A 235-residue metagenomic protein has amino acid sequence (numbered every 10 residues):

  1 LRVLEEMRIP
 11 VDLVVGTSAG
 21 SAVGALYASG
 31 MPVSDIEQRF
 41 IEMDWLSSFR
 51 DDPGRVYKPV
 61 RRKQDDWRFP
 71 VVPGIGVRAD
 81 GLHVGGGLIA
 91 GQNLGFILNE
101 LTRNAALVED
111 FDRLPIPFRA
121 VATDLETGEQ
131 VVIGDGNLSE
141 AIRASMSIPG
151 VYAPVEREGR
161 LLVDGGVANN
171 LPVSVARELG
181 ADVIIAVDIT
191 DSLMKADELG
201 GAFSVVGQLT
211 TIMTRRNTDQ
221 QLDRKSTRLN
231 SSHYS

Functional and structural regions predicted by a protein language model:
L1-T17, A25-S235: Patatin-like phospholipase
